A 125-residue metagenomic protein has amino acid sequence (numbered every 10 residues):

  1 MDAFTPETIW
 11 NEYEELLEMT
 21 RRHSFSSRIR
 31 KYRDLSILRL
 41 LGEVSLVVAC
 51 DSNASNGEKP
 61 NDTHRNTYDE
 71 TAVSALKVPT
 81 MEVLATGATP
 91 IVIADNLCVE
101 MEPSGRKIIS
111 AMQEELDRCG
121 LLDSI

Functional and structural regions predicted by a protein language model:
M1-D2, D69: Compositionally biased, intrinsically disordered low-complexity regions enriched in charged/polar residues
D2-W10: Basic, amphipathic N-terminal segments that precede the first structured/catalytic domain
L16-I108, Q113-I125: Glycine-rich phosphate/pyrophosphate-binding loop regions near the starts of catalytic domains
